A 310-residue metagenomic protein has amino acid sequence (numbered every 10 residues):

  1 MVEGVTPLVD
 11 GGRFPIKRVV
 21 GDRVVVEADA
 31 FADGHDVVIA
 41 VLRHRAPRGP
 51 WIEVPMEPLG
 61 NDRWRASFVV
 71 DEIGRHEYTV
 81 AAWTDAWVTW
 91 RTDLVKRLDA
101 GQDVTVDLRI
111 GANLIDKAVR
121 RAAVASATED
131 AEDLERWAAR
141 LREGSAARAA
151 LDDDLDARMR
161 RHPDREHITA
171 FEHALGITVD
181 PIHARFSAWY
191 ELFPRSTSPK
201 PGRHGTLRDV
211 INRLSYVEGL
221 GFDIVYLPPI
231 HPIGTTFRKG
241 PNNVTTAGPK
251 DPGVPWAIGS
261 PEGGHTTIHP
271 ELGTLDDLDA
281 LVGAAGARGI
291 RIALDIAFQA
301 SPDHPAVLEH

Functional and structural regions predicted by a protein language model:
M1-D33, R91-A122: Non-catalytic, glycine-rich low-complexity segments
E27-D29, H35-R45, H76-T79: Beta-strand-rich binding/interaction modules
V38-R63: Solvent-exposed beta-strand/loop surfaces of large extracellular or lumenal domains
L42, F68, T79-T84, R91 (+4 more regions): Glycine-rich, histidine-containing beta strand-loop boundary motifs that form or position
E57-L108, I115-H167: Extended acidic/polar, glycine-enriched regions that form or flank non-catalytic beta-rich accessory modules
A123-I224: Conserved structural scaffold segments of CAZyme catalytic domains across common CAZy folds
H183-G205, I233-A280, L308-H310: Aromatic- and acidic-residue-enriched carbohydrate-binding clefts of CAZyme catalytic domains
L214-H231, A257-H310: Substrate-binding cleft of carbohydrate-active enzyme catalytic domains
